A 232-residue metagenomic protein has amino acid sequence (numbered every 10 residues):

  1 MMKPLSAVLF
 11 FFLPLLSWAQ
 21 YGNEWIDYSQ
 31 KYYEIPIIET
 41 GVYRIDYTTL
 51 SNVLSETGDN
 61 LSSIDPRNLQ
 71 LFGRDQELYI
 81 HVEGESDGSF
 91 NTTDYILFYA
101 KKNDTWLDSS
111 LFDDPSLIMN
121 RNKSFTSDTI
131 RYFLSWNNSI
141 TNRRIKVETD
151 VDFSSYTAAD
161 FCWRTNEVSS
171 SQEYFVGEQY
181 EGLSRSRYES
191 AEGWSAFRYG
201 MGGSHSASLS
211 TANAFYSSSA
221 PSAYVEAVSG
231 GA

Functional and structural regions predicted by a protein language model:
M1-N23: Bacterial Sec-dependent N-terminal signal peptides
Q20-E39, S55-A232: Structured catalytic cores of large enzymes
Y43: Ligand-binding face of N-terminal immunoglobulin V-set domains in extracellular IgSF glycoproteins
